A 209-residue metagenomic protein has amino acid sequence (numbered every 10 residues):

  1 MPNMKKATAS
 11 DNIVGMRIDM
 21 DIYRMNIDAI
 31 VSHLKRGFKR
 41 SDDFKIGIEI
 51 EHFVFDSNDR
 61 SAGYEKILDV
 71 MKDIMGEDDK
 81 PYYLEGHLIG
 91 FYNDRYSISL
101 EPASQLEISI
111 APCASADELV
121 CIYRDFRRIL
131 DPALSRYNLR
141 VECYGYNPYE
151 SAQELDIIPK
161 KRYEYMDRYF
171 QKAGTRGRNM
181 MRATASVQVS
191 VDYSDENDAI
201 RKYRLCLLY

Functional and structural regions predicted by a protein language model:
P2-T175, A183: Terminal catalytic/cofactor-binding subdomain
F55, S190-D192: Short hydrophobic/aromatic beta-strand micro-patches that form the beta-sheet surface supporting nucleotide- or nucleic
C121, D192-K202: Inter-helical turn/loop segments and adjacent helix faces that build the functional surface of alpha-helical bundle
R178: Histidine-acidic residue clusters that define the catalytic metal-binding segment of zinc metallopeptidase domains
M181-V187: Short, conserved phosphate-binding/catalytic loop or strand-edge motifs used in phosphoryl-/nucleotidyl-transfer
Y209: Conserved small/polar residues in nucleotide/adenosyl-binding loops
